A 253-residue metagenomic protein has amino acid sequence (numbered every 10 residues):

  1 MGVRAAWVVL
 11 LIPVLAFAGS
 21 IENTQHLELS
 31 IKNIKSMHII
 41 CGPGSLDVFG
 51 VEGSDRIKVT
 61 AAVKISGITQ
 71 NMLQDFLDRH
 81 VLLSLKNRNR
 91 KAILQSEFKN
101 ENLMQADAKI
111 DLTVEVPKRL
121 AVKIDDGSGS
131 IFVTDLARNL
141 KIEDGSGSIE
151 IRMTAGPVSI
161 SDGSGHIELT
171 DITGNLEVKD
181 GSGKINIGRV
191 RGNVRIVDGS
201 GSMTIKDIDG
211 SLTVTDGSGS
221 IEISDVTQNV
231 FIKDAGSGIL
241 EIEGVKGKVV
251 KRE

Functional and structural regions predicted by a protein language model:
M1-W7: Bacterial N-terminal signal peptides that target proteins for export
W7-A16: Bacterial N-terminal signal peptides
A16-D126, F132-E143, E150-S161, E168-K179 (+6 more regions): Acidic (Asp/Glu) and glycine-rich low-complexity loops/linkers that are typically intrinsically disordered
D198, D207-I208, T215-D216: Intrinsically disordered, low-complexity segments enriched in Gly and acidic/Ser/Thr residues that form flexible
